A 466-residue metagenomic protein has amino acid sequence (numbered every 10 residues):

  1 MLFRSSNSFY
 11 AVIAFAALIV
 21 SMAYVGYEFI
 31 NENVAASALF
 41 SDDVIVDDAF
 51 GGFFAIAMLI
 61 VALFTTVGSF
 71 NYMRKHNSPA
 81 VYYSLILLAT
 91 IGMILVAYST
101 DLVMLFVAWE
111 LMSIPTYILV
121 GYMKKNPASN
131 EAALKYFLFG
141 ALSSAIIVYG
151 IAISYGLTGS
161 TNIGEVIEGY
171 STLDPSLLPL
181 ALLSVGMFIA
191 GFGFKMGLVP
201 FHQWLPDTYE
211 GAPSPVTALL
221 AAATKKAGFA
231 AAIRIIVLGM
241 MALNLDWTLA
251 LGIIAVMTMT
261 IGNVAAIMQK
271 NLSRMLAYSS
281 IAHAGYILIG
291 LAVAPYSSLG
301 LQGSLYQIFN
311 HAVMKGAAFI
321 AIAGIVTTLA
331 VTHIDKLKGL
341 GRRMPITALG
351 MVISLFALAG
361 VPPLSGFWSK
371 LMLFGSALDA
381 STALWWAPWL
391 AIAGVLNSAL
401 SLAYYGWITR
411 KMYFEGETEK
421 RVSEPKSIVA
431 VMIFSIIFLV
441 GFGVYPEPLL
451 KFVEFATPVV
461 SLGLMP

Functional and structural regions predicted by a protein language model:
M1-P466: Alpha-helical transmembrane segments of multi-pass membrane proteins predominantly involved in bioenergetics
